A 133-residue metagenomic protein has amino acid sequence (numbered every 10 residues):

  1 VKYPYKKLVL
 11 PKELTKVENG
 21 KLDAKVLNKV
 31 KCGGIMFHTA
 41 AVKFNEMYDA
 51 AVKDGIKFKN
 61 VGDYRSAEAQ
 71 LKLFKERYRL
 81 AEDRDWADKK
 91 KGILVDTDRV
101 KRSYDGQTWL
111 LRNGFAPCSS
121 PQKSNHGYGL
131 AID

Functional and structural regions predicted by a protein language model:
V1-D133: Cell-envelope/glycan interface and biosynthesis
